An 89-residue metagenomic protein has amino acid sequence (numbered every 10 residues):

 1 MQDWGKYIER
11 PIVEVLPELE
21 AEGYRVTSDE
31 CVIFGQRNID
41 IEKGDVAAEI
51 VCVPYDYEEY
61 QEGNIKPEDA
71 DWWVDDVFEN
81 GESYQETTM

Functional and structural regions predicted by a protein language model:
M1-Q2, Q85-M89: Short intrinsically disordered terminal tails
D3-Y7: N-terminal export/targeting and maturation segments
I8-V26: Amphipathic alpha-helical segments
S28-T87: Acidic, low-complexity, intrinsically disordered interaction modules
